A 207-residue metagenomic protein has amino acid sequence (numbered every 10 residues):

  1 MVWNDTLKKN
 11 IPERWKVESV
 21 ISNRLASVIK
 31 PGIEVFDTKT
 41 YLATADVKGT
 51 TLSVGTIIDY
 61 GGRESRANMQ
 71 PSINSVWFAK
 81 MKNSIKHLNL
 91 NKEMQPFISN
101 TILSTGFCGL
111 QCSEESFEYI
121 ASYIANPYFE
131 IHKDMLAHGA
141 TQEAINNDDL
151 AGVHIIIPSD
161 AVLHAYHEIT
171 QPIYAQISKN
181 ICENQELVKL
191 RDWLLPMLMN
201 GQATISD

Functional and structural regions predicted by a protein language model:
M1-G32, I156, D160-S206: Non-catalytic DNA-recognition/assembly elements of restriction-modification systems
R14-V17, V35, Y41, F117 (+3 more regions): Alpha-helix initiation and N-capping motif
V20-R24, Y41, Y123, H132 (+2 more regions): Residues that form generic nucleotide/phosphate-binding pockets
I21-A79, L90-I98, I102: Sequence-specific dsDNA recognition surfaces
R66-S72, V76, T105, E115-Y119 (+6 more regions): Generic recognition of stable, solvent-exposed alpha-helical segments in well-folded globular domains
N68-M69, I73-F129, L136-T141, I145-D148: A short beta-sheet element
K133, S206-D207: Short, hydrophobic secondary-structure boundary micro-motifs
